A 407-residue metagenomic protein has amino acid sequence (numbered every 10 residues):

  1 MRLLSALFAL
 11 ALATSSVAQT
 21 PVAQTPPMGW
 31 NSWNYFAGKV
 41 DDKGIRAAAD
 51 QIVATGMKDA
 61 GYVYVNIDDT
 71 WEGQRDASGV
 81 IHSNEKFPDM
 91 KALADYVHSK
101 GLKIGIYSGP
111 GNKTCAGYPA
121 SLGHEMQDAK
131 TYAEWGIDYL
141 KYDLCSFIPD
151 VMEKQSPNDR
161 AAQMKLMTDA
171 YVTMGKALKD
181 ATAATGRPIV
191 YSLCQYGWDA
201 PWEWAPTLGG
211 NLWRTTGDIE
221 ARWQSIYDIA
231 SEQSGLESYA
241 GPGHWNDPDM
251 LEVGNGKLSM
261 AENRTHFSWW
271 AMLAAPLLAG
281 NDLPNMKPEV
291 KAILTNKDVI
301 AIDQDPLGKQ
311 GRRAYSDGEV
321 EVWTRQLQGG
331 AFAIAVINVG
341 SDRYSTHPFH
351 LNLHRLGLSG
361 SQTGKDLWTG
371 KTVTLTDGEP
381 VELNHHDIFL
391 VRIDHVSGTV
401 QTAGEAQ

Functional and structural regions predicted by a protein language model:
P26-S32, G61-D68, K103-S108, D138-D143 (+7 more regions): Structural recognition of the beta-strand scaffold that forms the well-ordered cores of secreted hydrolase catalytic
A48, I52-N158: Aromatic-lined carbohydrate-binding/catalytic grooves of carbohydrate-active enzymes
L102-Y118, G175, K179-A200: Aromatic-lined carbohydrate-recognition surfaces of secreted/lumenal glycan-active proteins
Q127, A183-D282: Glycan-recognition surfaces
T265-A314: Catalytic cores of secreted or luminal carbohydrate-active enzymes
W270-L273, L278-G280, S316-L358: Carbohydrate-binding surface patches
L375-A406: C-terminal beta-strand-rich structural cap/linker in extracellular carbohydrate-active enzymes
